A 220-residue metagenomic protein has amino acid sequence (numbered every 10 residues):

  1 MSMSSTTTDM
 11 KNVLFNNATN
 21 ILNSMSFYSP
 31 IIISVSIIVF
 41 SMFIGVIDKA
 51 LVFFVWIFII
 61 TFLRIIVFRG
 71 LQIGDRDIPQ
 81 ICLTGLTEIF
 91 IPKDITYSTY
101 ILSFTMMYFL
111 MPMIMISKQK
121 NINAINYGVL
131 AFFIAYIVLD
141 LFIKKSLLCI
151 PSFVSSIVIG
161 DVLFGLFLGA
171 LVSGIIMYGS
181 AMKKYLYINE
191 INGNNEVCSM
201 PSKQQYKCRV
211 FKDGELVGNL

Functional and structural regions predicted by a protein language model:
M1-L220: Terminal transmembrane helix and immediately flanking juxtamembrane interfaces of multi-pass membrane proteins
